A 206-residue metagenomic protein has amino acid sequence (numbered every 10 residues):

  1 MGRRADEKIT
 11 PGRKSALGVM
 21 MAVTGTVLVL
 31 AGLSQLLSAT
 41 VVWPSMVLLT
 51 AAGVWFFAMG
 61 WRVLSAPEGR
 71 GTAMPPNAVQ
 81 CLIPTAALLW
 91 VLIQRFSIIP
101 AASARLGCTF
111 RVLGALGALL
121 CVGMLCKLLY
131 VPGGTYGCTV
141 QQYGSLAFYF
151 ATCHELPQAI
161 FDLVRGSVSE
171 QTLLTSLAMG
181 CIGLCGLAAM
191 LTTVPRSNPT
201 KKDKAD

Functional and structural regions predicted by a protein language model:
M1, K14-T24, V41-W55, A78 (+2 more regions): Alpha-helical transmembrane segments of polytopic membrane proteins
M1, T109-D206: C-terminal transmembrane-bundle signature of multipass membrane proteins, characterized by strong activation on
M1-T10, L17-T40, V47-M74, L125-C126 (+1 more regions): Internal transmembrane alpha-helix with an interfacial aromatic "cap," most often the third helix
E7-A22, L64-A86, Y130-A147: Cytoplasm-facing juxtamembrane segments at the starts of transmembrane helices in multi-pass membrane proteins
A22-S38, W55-R62, P84-I98, L146-F161: Hydrophobic alpha-helical transmembrane segments and adjacent interfacial helices in integral membrane proteins
L33-L48, E68-A78, I93-V112, G133-G137 (+1 more regions): Membrane-helix interface and helix-disruption motif detector
G53-F57, T85-V91, L120-P132: Hydrophobic alpha-helical transmembrane segments
